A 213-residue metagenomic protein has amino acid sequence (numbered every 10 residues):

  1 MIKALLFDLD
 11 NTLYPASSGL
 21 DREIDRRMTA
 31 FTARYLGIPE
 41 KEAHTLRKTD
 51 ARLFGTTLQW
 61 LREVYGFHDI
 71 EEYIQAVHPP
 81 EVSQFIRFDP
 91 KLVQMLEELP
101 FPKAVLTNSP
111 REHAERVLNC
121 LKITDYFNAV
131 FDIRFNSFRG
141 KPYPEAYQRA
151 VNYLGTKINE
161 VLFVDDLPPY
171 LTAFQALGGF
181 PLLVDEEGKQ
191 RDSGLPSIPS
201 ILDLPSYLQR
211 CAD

Functional and structural regions predicted by a protein language model:
M1-K3, E97, P110-D213: Asp-based, Mg2+/Mn2+-dependent phosphohydrolase catalytic module
I2-P90: N-terminal helical cap/lid subdomain that shapes the substrate entry/recognition surface in HAD-like hydrolases
F7, P15, V105-T107, L183: Hydrophobic residues in well-ordered beta-strands that form the structural core
D25, F54-G55, D89-L92, P110-R111 (+2 more regions): A structural signal for well-ordered alpha-helical scaffolds and beta->alpha junctions
A33, E63, V82, A104 (+3 more regions): Short, flexible active-site loop motifs that bind/organize anionic cofactors or intermediates
I38, F67, F101, T156 (+1 more regions): Short glycine/serine/threonine/alanine-rich loop segments
K91-P100: Catalytic-core regions built around general acid/base machinery
